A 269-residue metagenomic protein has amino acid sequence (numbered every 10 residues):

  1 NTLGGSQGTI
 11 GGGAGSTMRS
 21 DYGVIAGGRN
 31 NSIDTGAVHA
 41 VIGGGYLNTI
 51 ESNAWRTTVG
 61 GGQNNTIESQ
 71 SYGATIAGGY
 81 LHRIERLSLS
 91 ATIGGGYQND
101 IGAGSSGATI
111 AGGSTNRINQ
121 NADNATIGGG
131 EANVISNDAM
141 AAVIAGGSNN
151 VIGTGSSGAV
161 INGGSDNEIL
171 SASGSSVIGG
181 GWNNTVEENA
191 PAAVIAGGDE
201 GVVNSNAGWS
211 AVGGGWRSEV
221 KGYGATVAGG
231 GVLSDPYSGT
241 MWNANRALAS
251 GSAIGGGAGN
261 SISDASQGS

Functional and structural regions predicted by a protein language model:
N1-S269: Periodic small-residue-enriched repeat registers in elongated scaffold domains
